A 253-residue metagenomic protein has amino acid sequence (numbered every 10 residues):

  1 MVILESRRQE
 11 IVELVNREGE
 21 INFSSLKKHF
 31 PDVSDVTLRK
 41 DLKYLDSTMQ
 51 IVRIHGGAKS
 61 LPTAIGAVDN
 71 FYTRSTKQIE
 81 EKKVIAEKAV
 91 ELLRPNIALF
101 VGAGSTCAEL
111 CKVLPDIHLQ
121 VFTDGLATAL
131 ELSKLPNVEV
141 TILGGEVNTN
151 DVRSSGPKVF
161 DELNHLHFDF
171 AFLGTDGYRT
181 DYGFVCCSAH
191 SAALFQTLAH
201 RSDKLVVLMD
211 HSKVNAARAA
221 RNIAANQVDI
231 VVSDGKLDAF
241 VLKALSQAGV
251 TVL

Functional and structural regions predicted by a protein language model:
V2, S6, T76-E80, V84 (+8 more regions): Residues at secondary-structure transition points
V2-S6, N16-S25, H29-F100, C111 (+1 more regions): HTH-adjacent hinge/linker in prokaryotic transcriptional regulators
I3, S24-S25, V33, A127-L253: Conserved phosphate- and dinucleotide-binding cores of soluble alpha/beta proteins, encompassing both enzyme active
Q9-E13: Pre-recognition alpha-helix immediately N-terminal to the DNA-recognition helix within helix-turn-helix or winged-helix
P95-L99, D116-Q120, Q227-I230: Short active-site oxyanion
T106-L110, V214-A217: Short glycine/serine/threonine-rich phosphate/pyrophosphate-binding segments that cradle anionic phosphate groups
E109-V113, A244: A short acidic, amphipathic alpha-helical/loop segment
